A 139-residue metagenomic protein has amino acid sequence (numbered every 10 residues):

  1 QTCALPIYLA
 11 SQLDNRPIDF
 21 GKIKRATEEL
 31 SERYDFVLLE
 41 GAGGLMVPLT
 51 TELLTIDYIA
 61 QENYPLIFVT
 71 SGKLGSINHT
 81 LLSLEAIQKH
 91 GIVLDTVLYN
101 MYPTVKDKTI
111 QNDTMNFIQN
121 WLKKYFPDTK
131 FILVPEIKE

Functional and structural regions predicted by a protein language model:
T2-L5: Short, small-residue-biased leader/transition segments that mark boundaries at the very start of proteins
Y8-T27, Y34: A cross-family phosphate/adenosyl-ligand binding-site feature
I23-T50: Switch II (G3) loop of P-loop NTPases
V37-E40, F68, L133-V134: General beta-strand structural signal in soluble alpha/beta enzymes
A42-P127: Conserved catalytic-core segment of NTP-binding enzymes
T129-F131: Generic structural signal for residues in well-ordered beta-strands
P135-E139: A short, acidic, flexible beta-alpha connecting loop/helix-capping segment that sits on the rim of active
